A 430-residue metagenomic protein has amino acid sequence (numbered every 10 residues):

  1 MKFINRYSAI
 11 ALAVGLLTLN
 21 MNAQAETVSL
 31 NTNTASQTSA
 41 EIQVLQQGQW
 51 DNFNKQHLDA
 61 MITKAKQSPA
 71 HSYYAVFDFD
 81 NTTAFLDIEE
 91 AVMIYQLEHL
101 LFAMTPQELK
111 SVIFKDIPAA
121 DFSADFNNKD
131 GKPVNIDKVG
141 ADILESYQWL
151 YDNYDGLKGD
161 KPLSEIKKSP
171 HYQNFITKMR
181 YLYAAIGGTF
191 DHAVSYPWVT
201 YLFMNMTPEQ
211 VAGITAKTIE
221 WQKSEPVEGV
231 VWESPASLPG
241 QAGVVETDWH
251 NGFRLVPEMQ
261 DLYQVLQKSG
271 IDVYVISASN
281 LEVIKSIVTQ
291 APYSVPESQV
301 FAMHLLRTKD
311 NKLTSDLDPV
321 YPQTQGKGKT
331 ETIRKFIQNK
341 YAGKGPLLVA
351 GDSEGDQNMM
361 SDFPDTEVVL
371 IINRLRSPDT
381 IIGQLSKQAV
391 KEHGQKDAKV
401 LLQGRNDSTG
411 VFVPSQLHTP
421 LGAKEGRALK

Functional and structural regions predicted by a protein language model:
F3, Y7, V14-L16, A23-F79 (+2 more regions): Non-catalytic pre-domain segments flanking phosphatase-related domains
A13-L17, N22, L150, N174-T177 (+1 more regions): Short intrinsically disordered, low-complexity segments
E26-H57, T63, Q67-Y74, G188-A193 (+2 more regions): C-terminal cap/substrate-recognition subdomain and adjoining C-terminal extension of metal-dependent phosphatase-like
D78-D87, K158-P162: N-terminal low-complexity, Ser/Thr- and acidic-residue-enriched intrinsically disordered segments
T83, A91, S377-P378: Glycine-rich nucleotide phosphate-binding loop and flanking beta-alpha elements of Rossmann-like dinucleotide-binding
M93-A184: Conserved phosphoryl-transfer catalytic core
Y201: Short gly/ser-rich anion-binding loops that grip negatively charged ligand groups
